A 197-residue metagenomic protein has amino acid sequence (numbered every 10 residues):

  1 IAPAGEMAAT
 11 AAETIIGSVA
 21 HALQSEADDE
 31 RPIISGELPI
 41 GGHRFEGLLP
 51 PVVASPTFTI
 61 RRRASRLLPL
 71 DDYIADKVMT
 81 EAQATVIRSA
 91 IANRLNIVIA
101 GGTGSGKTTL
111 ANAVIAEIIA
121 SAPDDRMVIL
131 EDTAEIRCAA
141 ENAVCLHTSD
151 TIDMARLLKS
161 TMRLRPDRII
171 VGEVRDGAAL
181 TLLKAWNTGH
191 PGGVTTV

Functional and structural regions predicted by a protein language model:
A2-N93: P-loop NTP-binding catalytic core
A84, R94-A100, T109, A113-V197: Switch/coupling sub-region of P-loop NTPases
A90, G102-T103: P-loop (Walker A) phosphate-binding loop of NTP-binding proteins
G106: Conserved glycine(s) of the Walker
